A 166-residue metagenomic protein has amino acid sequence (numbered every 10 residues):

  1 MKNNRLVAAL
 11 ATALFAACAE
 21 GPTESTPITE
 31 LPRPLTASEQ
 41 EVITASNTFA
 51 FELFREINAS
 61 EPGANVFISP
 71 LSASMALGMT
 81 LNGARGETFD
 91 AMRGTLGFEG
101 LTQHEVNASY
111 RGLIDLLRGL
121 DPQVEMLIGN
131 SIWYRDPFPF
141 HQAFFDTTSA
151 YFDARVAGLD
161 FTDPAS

Functional and structural regions predicted by a protein language model:
M1-V7: Bacterial N-terminal signal peptides that target proteins for export
L14-A17: C-terminal motif of bacterial Sec signal peptides marking the signal peptidase cleavage site
A19-P22: Bacterial signal peptide processing site
T26-S46: Post-signal peptide N-terminal segment of mature Sec-exported envelope proteins
I28, T80-L117: Active-site-surrounding "flap" and adjacent substrate/cofactor-binding loops of secreted or lumenal enzymes, prototyped
Q40-N58, S69-P70: Mature N-terminal segment immediately following signal peptide/propeptide cleavage in secreted/periplasmic
G63, G100-S166: Non-catalytic, conformational "gating/processing" segments within enzyme and secreted inhibitor domains
V66-S72, L77-A84: Active-site-proximal helix/loop microenvironment of the serine DD-peptidase/beta-lactamase transpeptidase fold
